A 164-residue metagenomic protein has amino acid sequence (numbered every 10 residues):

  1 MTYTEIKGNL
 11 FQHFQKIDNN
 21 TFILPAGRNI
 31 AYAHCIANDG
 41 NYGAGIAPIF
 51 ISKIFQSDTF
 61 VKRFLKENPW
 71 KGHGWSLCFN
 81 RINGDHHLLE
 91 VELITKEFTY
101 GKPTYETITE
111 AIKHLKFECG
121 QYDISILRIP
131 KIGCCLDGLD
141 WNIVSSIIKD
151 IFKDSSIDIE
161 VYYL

Functional and structural regions predicted by a protein language model:
M1-L164: Macrodomain-like recognition of ADP-ribose-binding/processing modules
